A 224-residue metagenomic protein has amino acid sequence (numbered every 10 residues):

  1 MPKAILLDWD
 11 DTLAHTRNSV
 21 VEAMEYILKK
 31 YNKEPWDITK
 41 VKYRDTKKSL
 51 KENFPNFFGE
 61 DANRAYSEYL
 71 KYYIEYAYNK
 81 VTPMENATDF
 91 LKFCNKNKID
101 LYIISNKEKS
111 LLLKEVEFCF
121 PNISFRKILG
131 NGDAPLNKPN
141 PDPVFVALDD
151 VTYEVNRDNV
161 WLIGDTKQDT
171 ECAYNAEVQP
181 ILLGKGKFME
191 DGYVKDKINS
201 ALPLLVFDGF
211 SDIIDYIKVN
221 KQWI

Functional and structural regions predicted by a protein language model:
M1-I5, K109, L113-I224: Asp-based, Mg2+/Mn2+-dependent phosphohydrolase catalytic module
P2-D89, F93-N97: N-terminal helical cap/lid subdomain that shapes the substrate entry/recognition surface in HAD-like hydrolases
L6, L13, P83, L101-I104 (+2 more regions): Conserved SAM-binding loop
W9, D100-L101, F120-P121: Bulky hydrophobic/aromatic packing residues
S19, D45, T82-N86, K107-E108 (+3 more regions): Short beta->alpha linker loops
K40-V41, S67, N106, V160 (+1 more regions): Proline- and acidic/polar-enriched loop/turn elements at helix boundaries
A77-V81, N106, L183-K185: Short, flexible loop segments at the rims of nucleotide/cofactor-binding pockets, characterized by
A87-E117: Substrate-recognition element of Asp-dependent hydrolases with the DxDx(T/V) motif
